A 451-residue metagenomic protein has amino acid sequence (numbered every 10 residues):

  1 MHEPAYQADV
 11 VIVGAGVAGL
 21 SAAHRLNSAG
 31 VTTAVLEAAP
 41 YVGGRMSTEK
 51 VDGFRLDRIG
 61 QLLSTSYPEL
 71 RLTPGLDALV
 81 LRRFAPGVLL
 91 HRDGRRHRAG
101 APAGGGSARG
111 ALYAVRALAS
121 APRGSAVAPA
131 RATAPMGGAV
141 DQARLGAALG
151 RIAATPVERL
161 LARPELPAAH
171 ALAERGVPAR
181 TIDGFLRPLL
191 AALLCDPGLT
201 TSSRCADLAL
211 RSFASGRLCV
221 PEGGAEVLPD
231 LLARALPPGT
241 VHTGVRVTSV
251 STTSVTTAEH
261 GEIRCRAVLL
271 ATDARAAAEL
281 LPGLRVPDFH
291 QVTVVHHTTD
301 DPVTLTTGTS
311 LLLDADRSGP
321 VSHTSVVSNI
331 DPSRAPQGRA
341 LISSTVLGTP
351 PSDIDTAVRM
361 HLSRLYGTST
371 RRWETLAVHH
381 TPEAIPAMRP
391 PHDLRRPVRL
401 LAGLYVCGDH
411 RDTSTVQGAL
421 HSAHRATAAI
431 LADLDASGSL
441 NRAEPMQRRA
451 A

Functional and structural regions predicted by a protein language model:
H2-E3, G100, P332-A451: Conserved flavin/dinucleotide-binding core of flavoenzymes
H2-Y6, T248-D355, R364-L365, M446-A451: Mid-domain catalytic core of redox enzymes that form a hydrophobic substrate pocket/lid adjacent to a catalytic redox
A8-V35: N-terminal Rossmann-like FAD-binding beta1-loop-alpha1 element of flavoenzymes
N27-V51: Glycine-rich FAD pyrophosphate-binding loop
R45-T48, D52-A85, A139: Conserved FAD-binding subdomain of flavin-dependent enzymes
Q61-P68, L160-L166, H170, R175 (+2 more regions): Short beta-strand to alpha-helix junction loop
L70-R71, A78-L199: Mobile amphipathic helical/loop "lid" adjacent to a hydrophobic cofactor/ligand pocket
C205-E259, I263-A267: Helical element adjacent to the flavin cofactor pocket in flavoenzyme catalytic cores
